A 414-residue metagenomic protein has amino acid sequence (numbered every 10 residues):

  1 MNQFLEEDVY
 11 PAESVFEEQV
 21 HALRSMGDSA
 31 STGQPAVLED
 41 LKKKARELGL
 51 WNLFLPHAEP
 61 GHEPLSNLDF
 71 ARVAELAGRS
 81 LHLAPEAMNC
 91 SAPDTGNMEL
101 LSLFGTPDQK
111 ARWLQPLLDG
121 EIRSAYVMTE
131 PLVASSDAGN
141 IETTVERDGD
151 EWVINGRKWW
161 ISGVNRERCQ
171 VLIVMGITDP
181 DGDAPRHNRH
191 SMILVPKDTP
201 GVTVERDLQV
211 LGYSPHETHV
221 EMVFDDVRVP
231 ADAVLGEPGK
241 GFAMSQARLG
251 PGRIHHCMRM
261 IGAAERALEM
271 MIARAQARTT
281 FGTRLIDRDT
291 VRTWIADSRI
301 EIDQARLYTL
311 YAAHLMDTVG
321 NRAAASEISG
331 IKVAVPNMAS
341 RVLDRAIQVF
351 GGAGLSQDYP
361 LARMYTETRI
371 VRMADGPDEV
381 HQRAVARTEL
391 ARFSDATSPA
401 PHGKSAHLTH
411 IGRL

Functional and structural regions predicted by a protein language model:
M1-H82, C90-A92, F104-Q109, P116-E121 (+4 more regions): Alpha-helical interface subdomain recognition
G49, V73-R79, M175-T178, L194-P200 (+1 more regions): Short Ser/Thr-interspersed hydrophobic loop/turn segments at strand-loop and sheet-helix junctions that line or gate
N97-F104, V127, D181-G182: Flexible, glycine-rich active-site loops centered on histidine and acidic residues that chelate a metal or position
G120-T129, V174-M175: A short, Trp-centered hydrophobic/proline-enriched beta-strand micro-motif
A134, W159-R166, Y213, P251-H255 (+1 more regions): Glycine-rich phosphate/pyrophosphate-binding beta-alpha loops
N140, P200-R228: Flexible, small-/acidic-enriched active-site or ligand-binding loops
D150-E151, N155-V204: A short core secondary-structure module
D226-A243: Long, acidic (Asp/Glu-rich), low-complexity accessory segments flanking structured domains
